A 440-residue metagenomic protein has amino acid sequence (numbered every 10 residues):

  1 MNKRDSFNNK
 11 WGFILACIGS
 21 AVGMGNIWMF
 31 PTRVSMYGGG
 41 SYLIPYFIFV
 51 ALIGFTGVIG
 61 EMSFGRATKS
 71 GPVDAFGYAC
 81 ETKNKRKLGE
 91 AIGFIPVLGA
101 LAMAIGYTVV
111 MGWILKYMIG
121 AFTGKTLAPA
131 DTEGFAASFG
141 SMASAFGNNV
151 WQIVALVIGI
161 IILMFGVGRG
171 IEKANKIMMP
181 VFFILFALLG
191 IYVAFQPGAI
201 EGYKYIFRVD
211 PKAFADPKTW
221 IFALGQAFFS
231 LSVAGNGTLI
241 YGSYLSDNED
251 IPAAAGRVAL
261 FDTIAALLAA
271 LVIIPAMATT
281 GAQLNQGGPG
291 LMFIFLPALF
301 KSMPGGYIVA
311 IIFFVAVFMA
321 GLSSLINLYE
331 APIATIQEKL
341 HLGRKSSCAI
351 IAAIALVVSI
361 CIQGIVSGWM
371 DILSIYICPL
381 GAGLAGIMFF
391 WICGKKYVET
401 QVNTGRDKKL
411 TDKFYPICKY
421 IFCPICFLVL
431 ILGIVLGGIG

Functional and structural regions predicted by a protein language model:
M1-W28, G57-M62, R66-A91, S246-D250: Membrane-interface "cap" regions at the ends of multi-pass membrane proteins
N2-K3, F7, E172, K176-L322 (+1 more regions): Membrane-embedded translocation segments of transport machinery
R4-D5, R33-Y37, S70-I95, T108-G168 (+5 more regions): Inter-helical loop and helix-membrane interface segments of multi-pass membrane transporters/permeases
N9-F49, N236-G237, G242, E249-G256 (+2 more regions): Transmembrane helix-boundary motif of multi-pass solute transporters/channels
G12-I14, S20, N149-V150, F261-L267 (+4 more regions): Loop-to-transmembrane helix boundary motifs in multi-pass membrane proteins
M111-A143, Y244-N248, A253, R257-A265 (+3 more regions): Helix-loop-helix connectors at the membrane interface of multi-pass transporters/channels
M319-L328, C348-V358, S374-Q401: Hydrophobic alpha-helical segments of multi-pass membrane transport proteins
I362-F390, K408-G440: A generic transmembrane alpha-helix motif of multi-pass inner-membrane proteins
